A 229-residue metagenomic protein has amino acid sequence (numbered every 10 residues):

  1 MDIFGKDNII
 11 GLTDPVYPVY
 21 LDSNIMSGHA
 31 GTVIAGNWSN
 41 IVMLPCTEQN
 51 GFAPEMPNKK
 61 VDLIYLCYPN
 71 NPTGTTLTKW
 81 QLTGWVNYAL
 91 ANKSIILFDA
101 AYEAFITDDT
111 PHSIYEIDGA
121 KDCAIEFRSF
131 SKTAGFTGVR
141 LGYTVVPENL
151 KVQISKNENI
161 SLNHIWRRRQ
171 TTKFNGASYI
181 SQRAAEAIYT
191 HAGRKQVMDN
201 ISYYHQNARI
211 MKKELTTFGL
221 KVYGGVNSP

Functional and structural regions predicted by a protein language model:
M1-I9, S27: Phosphate-binding glycine-rich loop
N8, A91-I95, K121-D122: A short helix->loop->beta-strand "cap" motif at the edges of active sites that frequently abuts
I10-G11, N24, I64, N71 (+7 more regions): Generic structural signal for small/hydrophobic residues in well-ordered secondary structure, especially within
P15, A100-Y102, S129-F130: Short strand-turn motif at the edge of the Rossmann-like AdoMet-binding core
V16, Q182, E186, I201-K212 (+1 more regions): Conserved glycine-rich beta-strand-loop-beta hairpin in the small C-terminal domain of fold type I
I34-H112: Active-site phosphate-binding strand-loop segment of PLP-dependent enzymes
E116-L162: Active-site PLP attachment segment
V146-Q153, R169, K173, A177-D199: Amphipathic alpha-helix from the class-I
